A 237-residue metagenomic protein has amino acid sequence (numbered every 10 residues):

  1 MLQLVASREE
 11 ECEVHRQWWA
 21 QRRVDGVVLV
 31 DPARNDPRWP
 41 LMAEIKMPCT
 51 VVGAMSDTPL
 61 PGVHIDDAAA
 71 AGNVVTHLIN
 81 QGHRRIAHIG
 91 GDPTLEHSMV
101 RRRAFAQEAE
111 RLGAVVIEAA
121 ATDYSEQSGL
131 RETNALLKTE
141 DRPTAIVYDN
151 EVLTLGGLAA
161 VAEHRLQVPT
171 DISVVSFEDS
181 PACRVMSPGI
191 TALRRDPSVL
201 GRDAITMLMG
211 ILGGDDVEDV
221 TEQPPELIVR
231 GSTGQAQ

Functional and structural regions predicted by a protein language model:
M1-A6, P37-L41, M99, D123-Y124: Short acidic/polar alpha-helix capping motifs at helix-coil junctions
M1-V14, R103-A106: Amphipathic helical "hinge" segments at domain boundaries
L4-R8, G26-L29, H64-I65, Y124-S125: Short, flexible loop segments at the rims of nucleotide/cofactor-binding pockets, characterized by
S7-E10, V30-N35, V152: Short beta->alpha connector loops
C12-R23, L130-E140: Short, well-structured alpha-helical segments in soluble
V14-H15, D36-W39, V74: Short, charged beta->alpha transition segments
W19, G26-R38, V51-P61, A68: Acidic, Gly/Pro-rich loop/turn segments at junctions of secondary structure
A43-V51, M55-Q237: Bacterial carbohydrate/catabolite-sensing allosteric modules
